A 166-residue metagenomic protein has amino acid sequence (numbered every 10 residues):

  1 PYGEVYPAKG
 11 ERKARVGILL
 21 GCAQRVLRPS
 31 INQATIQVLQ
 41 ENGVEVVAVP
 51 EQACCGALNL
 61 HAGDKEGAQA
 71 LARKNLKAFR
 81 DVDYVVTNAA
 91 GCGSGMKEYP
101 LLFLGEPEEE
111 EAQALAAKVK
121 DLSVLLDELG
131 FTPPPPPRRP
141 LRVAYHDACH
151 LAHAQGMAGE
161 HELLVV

Functional and structural regions predicted by a protein language model:
P1-V166: Iron-sulfur cluster-binding electron-transfer modules in prokaryotic oxidoreductases
